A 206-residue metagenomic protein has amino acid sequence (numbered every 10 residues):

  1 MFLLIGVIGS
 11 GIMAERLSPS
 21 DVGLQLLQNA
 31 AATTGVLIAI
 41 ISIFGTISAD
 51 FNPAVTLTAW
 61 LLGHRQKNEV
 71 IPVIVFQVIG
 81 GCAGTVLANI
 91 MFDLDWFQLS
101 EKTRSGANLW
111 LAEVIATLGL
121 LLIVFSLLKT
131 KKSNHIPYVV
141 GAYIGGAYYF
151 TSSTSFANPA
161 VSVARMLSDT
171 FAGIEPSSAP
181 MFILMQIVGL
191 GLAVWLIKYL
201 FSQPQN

Functional and structural regions predicted by a protein language model:
M1-N206: Membrane-interface helix-loop junctions and terminal tails of multi-pass membrane proteins
